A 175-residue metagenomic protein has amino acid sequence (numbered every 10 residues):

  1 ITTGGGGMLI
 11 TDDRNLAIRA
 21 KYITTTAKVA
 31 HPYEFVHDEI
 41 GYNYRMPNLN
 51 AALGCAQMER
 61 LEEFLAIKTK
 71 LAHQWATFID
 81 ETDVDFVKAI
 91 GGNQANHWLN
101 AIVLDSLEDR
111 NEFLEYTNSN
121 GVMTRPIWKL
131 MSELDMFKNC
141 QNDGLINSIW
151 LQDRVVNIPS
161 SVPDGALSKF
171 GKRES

Functional and structural regions predicted by a protein language model:
G4-L9: Glycine-rich phosphate-binding loop of ATP-grasp-fold ATP-dependent ligases
D12-S175: PLP-dependent aminotransferase class I/II
